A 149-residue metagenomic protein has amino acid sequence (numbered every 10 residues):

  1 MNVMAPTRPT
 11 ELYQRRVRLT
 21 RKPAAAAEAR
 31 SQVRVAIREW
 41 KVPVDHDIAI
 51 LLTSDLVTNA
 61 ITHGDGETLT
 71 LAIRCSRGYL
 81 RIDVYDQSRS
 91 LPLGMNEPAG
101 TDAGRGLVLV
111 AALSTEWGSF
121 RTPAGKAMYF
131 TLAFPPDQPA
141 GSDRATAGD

Functional and structural regions predicted by a protein language model:
M1-R16, I61-D149: Conserved beta-strand-loop-beta-strand hairpin that lines the nucleotide-binding pocket of ATP/GTP-utilizing enzymes
R16-R30: STAS-typified acidic loop motif
A27-S54: Conserved short strand/loop->alpha-helix "switch" segment adjacent to the catalytic nucleotide/phosphoryl-transfer site
I48-G66: Histidine-centered phosphotransfer motif of kinases
